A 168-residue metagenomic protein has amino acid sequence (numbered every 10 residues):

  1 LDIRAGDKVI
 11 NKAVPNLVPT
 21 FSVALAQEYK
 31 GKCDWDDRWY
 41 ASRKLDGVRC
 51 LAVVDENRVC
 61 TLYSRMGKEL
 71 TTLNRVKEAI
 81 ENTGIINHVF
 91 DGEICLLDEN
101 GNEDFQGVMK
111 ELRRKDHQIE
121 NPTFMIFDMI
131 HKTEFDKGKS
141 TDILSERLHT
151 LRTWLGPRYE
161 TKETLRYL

Functional and structural regions predicted by a protein language model:
L1-D2: Low-complexity, highly charged intrinsically disordered N-terminal segments that act as targeting/localization
A5, A13, A24-A26, A41 (+2 more regions): A sequence-composition feature that detects small, non-aromatic residues
D7-S22, K162-L168: Amphipathic alpha-helical
N11-K12, A24-E28, F90-E99: Short, glycine/charge-rich beta-strand/loop segments that flank catalytic centers and engage negatively charged groups
P15-A41: Charged, flexible boundary elements
D36-T164: Covalent nucleotidyltransferase
